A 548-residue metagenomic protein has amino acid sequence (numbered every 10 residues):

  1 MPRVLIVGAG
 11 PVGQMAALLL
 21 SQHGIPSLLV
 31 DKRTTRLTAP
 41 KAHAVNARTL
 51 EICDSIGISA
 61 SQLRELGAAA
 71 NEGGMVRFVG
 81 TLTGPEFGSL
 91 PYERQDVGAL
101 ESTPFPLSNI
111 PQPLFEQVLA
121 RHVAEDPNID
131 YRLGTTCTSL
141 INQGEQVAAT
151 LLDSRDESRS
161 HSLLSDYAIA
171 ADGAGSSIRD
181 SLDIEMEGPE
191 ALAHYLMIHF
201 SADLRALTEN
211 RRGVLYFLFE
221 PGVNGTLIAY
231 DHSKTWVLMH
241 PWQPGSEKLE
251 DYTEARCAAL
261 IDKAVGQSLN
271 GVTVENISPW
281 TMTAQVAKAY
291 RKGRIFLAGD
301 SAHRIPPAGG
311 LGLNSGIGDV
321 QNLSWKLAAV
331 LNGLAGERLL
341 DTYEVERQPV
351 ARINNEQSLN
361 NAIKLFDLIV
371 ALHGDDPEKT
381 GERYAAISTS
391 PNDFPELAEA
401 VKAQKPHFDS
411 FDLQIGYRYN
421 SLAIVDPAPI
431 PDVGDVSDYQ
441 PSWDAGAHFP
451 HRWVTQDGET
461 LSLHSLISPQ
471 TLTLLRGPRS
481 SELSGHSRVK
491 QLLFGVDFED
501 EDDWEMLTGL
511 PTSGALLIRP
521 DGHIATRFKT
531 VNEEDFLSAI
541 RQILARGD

Functional and structural regions predicted by a protein language model:
P2-L29: N-terminal Rossmann-like FAD-binding beta1-loop-alpha1 element of flavoenzymes
G8-A17, L119, A170, V274-N360 (+4 more regions): Conserved mid-domain beta->alpha element of the FAD-binding
K41, N46-V118, H122: Active-site-adjacent segment of FAD-dependent monooxygenases/related oxidoreductases
G80-L114, R155-R159, E209, F219-N276 (+1 more regions): Conserved FAD/dinucleotide-binding core of flavoprotein oxidoreductases
L133-V147: A conserved short coil-to-beta-strand element within the FAD-binding core of flavoproteins
E157-Y167: Core beta-strand elements of the Rossmann-like FAD/NAD(P) dinucleotide-binding domain in flavoenzyme oxidoreductases
A170-I184: Flavin (primarily FAD) binding-site architecture
A328-H448, S468, L472, R479: C-terminal helical "tail/cap" subdomain of flavin- and related membrane-associated enzymes
